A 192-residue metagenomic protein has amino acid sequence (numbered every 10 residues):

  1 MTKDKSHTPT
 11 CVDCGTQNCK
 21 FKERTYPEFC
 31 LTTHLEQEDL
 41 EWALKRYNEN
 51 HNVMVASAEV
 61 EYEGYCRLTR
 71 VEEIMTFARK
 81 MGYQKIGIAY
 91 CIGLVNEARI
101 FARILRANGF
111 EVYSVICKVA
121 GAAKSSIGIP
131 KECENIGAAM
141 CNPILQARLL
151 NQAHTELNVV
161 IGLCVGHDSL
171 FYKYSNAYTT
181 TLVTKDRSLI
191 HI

Functional and structural regions predicted by a protein language model:
T2-K85, I92-N96: Electropositive, gly/pro-rich neighborhoods at or near active sites that engage anionic ligands
K80-G87, L149-E156: Short, surface-exposed connector motifs at secondary-structure boundaries
V95-A98, G166-S169: Short, well-ordered alpha-helical microsegments
N96-R148: Long, charge-dense
M140-H154, L163-H167: A short, acidic, amphipathic alpha-helical segment used as a generic capping/interface helix at domain edges
D168-R187: A short, gly/pro- and small-residue-rich
I190-I192: Conserved small/polar residues in nucleotide/adenosyl-binding loops
